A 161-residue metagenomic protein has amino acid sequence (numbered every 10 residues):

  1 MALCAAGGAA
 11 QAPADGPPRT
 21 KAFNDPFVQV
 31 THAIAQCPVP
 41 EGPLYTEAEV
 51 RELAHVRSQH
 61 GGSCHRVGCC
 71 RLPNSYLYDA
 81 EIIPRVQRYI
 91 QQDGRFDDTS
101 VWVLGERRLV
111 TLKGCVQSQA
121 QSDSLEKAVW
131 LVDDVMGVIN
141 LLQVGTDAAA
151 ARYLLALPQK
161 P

Functional and structural regions predicted by a protein language model:
M1-P161: N-terminal targeting leaders
